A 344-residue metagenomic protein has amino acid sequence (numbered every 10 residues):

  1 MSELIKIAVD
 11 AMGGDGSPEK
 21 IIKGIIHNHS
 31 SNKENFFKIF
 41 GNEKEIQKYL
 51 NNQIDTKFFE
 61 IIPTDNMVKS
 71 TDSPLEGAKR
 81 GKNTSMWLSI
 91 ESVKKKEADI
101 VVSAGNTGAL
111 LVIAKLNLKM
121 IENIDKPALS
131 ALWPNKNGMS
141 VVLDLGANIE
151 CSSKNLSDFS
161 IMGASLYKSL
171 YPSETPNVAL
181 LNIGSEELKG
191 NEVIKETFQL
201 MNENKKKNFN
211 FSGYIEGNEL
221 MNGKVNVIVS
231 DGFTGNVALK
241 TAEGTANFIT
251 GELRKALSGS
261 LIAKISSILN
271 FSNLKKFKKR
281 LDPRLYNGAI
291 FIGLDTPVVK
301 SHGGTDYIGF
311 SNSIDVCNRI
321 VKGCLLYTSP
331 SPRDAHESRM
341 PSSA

Functional and structural regions predicted by a protein language model:
S2-E45: N-terminal phosphate-binding or glycine-rich loops at protein starts, especially the Walker A/P-loop of NTPases
G24-N28, A109, I113-L129, E196-L200 (+1 more regions): A glycine- and small-aliphatic-rich helix-loop capping segment at beta-alpha/alpha-beta transitions that lines
I54-A98: Phosphate/nucleotide-donor binding subsite
V93-L111, K189, I194-L200, N204-F277: Glycine-rich phosphate-binding loop
A131-Y167, R284, F310: Short, glycine-/small-residue-rich phosphate/pyrophosphate-handling segment
E150-G213: Glycine-rich phosphate/diphosphate-binding loop of Rossmann-like nucleotide-binding domains
Y327-P332: Conserved small/polar residues in nucleotide/adenosyl-binding loops
